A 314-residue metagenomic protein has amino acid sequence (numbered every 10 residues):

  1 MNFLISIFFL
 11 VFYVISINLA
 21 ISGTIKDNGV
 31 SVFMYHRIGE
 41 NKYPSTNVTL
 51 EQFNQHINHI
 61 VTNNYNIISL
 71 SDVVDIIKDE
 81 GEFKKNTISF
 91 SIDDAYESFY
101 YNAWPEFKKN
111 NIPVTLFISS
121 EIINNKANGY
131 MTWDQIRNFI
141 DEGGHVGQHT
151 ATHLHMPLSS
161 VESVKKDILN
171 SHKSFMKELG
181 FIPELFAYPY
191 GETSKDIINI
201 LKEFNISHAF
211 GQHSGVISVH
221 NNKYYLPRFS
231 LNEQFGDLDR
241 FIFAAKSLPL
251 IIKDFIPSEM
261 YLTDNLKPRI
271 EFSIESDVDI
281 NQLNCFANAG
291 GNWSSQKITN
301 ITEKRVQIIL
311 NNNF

Functional and structural regions predicted by a protein language model:
M1-S89, Y101, P105-V114, S120-M131 (+1 more regions): Terminal accessory/targeting
N28-N47, N63-N66, I76, F83-I88 (+3 more regions): Metal-dependent polysaccharide deacetylase catalytic core of the NodB/CE4 family, i.e., the active-site-bearing domain
S71, Q212-H213: Beta->alpha turn/N-cap motifs
G215-V219: A ligand-binding cleft/hinge motif common to bilobed small-molecule-binding domains
